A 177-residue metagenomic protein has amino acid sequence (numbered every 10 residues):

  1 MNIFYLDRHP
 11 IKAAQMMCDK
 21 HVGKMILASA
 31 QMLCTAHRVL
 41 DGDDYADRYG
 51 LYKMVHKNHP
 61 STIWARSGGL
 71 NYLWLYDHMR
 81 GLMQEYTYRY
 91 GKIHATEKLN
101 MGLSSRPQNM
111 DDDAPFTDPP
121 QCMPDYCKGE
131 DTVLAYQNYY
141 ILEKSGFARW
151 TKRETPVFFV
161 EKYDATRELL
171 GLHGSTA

Functional and structural regions predicted by a protein language model:
M1-N58, T62-A177: Sequence termini and other peripheral, non-core segments
